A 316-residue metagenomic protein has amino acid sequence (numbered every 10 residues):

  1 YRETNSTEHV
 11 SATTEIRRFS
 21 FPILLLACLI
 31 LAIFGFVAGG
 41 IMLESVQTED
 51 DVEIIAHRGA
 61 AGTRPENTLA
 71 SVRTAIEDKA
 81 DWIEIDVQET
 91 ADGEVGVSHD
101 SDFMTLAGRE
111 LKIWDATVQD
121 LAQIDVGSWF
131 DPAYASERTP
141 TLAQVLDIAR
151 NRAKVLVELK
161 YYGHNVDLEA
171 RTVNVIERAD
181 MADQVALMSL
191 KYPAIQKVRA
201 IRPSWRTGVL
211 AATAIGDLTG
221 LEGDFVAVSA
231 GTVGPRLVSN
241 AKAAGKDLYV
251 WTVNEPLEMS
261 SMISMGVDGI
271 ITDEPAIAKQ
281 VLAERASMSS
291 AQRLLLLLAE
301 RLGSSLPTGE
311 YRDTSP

Functional and structural regions predicted by a protein language model:
Y1-P316: Phosphate-group recognition and catalysis centered on beta-loop-alpha active-site segments
